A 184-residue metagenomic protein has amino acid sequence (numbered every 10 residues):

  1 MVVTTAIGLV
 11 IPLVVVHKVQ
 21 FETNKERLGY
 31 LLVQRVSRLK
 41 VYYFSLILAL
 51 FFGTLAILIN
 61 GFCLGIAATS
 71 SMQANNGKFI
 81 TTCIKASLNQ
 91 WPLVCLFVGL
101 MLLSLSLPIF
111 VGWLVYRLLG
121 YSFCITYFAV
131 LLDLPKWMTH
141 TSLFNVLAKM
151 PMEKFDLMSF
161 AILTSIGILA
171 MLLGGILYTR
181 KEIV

Functional and structural regions predicted by a protein language model:
M1, L114-V184: Terminal transmembrane helical anchor/hairpin motif
M1-V19: Long, hydrophobic alpha-helical segments
T5, Y43-F97: Secretory targeting signals
L9, F52-N60, L64, F97 (+4 more regions): Alpha-helical transmembrane segments of multipass membrane proteins
L13-L32: Transmembrane helix boundary and interhelical loop/hinge segments in multi-pass membrane proteins
K40-Y43, A49, P108-L119: Alpha-helical transmembrane segments and their helix-start/interface "positive-inside/aromatic belt" motifs in integral
T81-L107, S165-L173: Hydrophobic alpha-helical transmembrane segments of polytopic membrane proteins
